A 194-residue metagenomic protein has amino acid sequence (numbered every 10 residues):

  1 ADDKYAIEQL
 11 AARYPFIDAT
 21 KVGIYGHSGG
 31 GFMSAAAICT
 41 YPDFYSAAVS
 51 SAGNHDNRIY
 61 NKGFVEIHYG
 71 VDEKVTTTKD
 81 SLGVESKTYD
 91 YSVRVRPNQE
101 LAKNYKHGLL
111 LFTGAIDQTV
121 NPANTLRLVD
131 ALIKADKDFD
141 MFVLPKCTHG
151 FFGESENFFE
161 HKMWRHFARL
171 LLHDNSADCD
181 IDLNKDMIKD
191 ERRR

Functional and structural regions predicted by a protein language model:
A1-R194: Active-site-proximal cap/loop segments of hydrolase catalytic domains
